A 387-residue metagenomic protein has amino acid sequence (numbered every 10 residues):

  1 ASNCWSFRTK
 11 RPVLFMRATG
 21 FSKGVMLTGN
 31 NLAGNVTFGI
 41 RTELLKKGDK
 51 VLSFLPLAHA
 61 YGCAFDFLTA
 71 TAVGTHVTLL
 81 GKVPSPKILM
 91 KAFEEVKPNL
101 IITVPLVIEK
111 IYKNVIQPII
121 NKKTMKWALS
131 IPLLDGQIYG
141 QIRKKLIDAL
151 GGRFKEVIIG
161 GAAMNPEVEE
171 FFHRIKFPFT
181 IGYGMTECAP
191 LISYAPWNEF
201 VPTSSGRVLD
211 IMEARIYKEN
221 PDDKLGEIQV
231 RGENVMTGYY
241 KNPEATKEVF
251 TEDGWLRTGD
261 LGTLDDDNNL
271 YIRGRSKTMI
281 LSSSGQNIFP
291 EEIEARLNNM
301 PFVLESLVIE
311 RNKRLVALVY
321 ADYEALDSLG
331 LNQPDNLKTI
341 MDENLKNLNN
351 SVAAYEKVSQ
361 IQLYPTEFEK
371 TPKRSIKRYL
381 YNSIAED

Functional and structural regions predicted by a protein language model:
A1-L14, F21, L44-K50: Conserved pre-ATP/AMP-binding loop-to-beta segment of ANL
R11-V36: Conserved AMP-binding A3 loop
A33-K50, L57-K145, R153, P178: Conserved AMP-binding/adenylation subdomain of ANL enzymes
T78-L80, V157, M164-G226, N234-T237 (+1 more regions): Conserved ATP-binding loop and adjacent catalytic segment of the adenylate-forming AMP-binding
D222-S282: Conserved ATP-binding/catalytic segment of the ANL
V235, N269-N298, A325-N336, V352-V358 (+1 more regions): Adenylate-forming
L261, M300-E324: C-terminal boundary motif of the adenylate-forming
E305, E310-V316, L345-D387: Conserved C-terminal "lid"/linker of ANL adenylate-forming enzymes
